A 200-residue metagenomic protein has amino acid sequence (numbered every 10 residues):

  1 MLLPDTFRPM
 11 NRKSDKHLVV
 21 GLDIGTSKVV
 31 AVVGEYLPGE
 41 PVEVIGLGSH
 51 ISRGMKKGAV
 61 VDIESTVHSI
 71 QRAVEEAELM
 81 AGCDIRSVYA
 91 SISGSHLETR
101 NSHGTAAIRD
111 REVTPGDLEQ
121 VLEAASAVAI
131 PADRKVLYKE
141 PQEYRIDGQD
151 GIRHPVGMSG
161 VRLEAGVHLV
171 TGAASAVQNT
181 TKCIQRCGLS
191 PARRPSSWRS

Functional and structural regions predicted by a protein language model:
M1-T26, V32-S200: Nucleotide/phosphate-binding catalytic cleft detector across ATP-hydrolyzing and phosphate-transferring enzymes
